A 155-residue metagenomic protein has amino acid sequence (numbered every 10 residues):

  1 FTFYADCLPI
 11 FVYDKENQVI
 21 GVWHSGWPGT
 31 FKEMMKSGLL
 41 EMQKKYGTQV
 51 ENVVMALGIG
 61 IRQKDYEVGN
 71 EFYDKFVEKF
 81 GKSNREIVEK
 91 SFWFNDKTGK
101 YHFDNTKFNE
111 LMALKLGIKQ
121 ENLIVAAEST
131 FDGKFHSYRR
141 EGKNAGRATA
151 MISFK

Functional and structural regions predicted by a protein language model:
F1-K155: Active-site microenvironment for binding and transforming phosphate-containing groups
